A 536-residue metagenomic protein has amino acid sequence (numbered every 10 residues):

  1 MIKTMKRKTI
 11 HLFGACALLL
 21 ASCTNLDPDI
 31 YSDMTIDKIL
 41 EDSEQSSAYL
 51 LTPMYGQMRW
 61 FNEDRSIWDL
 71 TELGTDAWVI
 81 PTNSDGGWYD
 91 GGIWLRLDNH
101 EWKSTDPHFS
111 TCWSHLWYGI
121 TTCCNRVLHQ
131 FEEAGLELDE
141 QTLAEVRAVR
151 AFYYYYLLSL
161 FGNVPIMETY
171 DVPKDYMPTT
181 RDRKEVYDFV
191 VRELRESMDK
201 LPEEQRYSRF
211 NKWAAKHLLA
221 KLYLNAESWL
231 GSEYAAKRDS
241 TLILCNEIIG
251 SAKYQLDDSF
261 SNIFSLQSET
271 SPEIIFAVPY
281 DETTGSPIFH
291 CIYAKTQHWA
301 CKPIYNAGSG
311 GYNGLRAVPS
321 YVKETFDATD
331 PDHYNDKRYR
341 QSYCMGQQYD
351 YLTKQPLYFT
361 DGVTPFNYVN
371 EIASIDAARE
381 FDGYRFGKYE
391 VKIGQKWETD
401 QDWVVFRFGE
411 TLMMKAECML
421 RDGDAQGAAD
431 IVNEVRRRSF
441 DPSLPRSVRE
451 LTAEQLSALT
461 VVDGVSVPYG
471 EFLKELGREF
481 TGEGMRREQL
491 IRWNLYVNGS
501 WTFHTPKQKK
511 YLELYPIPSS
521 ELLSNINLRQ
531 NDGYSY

Functional and structural regions predicted by a protein language model:
S22-N25, E44, V79-P81, G87-D90 (+11 more regions): Long, intrinsically disordered, low-complexity segments
C23-G74, S520-Y536: Membrane-proximal, proline-rich intrinsically disordered regions
E44-N62, G86-F161, M177, R181-D188 (+3 more regions): Conserved, well-structured interaction surfaces
W94, D98, D327-R407: Flexible, polar/acidic helix-loop-strand segments at domain edges
G135, L158-L160, P165, Q205 (+2 more regions): Short coil/turn linking the two alpha-helices of tandem helical-hairpin repeats
Y170-F260: Hydrophobic, small-residue-rich alpha-helical packing segments that form membrane-like cores
